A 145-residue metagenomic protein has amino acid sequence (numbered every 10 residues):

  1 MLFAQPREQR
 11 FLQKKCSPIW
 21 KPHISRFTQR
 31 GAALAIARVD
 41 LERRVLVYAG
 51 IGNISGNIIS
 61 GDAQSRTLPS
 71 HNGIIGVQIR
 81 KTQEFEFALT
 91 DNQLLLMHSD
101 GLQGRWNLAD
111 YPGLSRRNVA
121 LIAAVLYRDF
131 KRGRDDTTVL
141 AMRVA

Functional and structural regions predicted by a protein language model:
M1, S65, P112-R116: Glycine-rich, phosphate-binding/catalytic loops in enzymes
M1-D62: Catalytic core of PPM/PP2C metal-dependent serine/threonine phosphatase domains
W20-I24, A32, L41, D91-A145: C-terminal catalytic subdomain
Q29-I36, R66-N107: Acidic loop->beta-strand submotif enriched in PP2C/PPM serine/threonine phosphatases
A35, N57, G76, L140-M142: Residues in well-ordered beta-strands of folded domains
V45, H71, A123-A124: Sensory/regulatory domains in signal-transduction proteins
G61-A63, V144-A145: Short loop segments at secondary-structure junctions
